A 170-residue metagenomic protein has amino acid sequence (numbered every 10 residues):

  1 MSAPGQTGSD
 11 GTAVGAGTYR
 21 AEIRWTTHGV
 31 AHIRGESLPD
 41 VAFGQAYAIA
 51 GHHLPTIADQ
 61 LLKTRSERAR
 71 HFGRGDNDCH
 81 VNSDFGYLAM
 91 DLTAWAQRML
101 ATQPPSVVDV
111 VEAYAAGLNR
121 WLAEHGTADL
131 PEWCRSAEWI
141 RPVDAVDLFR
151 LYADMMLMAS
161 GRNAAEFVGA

Functional and structural regions predicted by a protein language model:
A3-A170: Substrate-recognition/specificity elements adjacent to catalytic centers across diverse enzyme folds
